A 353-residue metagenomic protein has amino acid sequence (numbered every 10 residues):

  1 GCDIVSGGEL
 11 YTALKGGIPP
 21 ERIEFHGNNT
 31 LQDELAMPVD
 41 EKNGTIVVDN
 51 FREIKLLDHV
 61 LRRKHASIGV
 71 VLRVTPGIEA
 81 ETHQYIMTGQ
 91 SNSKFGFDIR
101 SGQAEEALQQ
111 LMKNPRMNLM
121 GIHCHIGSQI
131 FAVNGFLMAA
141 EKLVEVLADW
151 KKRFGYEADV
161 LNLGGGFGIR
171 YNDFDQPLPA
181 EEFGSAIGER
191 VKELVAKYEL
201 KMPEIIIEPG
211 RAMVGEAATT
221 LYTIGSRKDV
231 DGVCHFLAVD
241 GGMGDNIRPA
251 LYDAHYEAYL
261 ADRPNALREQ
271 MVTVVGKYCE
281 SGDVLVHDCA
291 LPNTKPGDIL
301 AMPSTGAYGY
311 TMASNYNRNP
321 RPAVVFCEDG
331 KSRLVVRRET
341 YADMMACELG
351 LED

Functional and structural regions predicted by a protein language model:
G1-V160, I169, R190, V195: Active-site-proximal beta-alpha core segment in soluble small-molecule metabolic enzymes
E21, G44, I68-V70, S93 (+12 more regions): Structural beta-strand/beta-sheet cores of well-ordered domains, especially the beta-sheet scaffolds that support
N29, P177-E181, N319: Short, conserved loop/turn and helix-capping segments at secondary-structure boundaries that abut family-defining
V74-I78, I126-I130, G165-I169, R211-M213 (+3 more regions): Glycine-rich beta-alpha junction loops
E79-T82, D159-D175, I205-A217, I247: Flexible glycine/acidic-rich beta-alpha junction loops that bind and position SAM and/or redox cofactors in anaerobic
A132-A139, R170-F183, V214-S226, H287-A290: Short glycine/threonine-rich loop-to-helix capping motif typified by GTGT followed within a few residues by an Asp-Pro
A186, K192-V195, L200-D353: Charged (often Lys/Glu-rich) extended helix/loop segments that serve as interaction or gating elements
